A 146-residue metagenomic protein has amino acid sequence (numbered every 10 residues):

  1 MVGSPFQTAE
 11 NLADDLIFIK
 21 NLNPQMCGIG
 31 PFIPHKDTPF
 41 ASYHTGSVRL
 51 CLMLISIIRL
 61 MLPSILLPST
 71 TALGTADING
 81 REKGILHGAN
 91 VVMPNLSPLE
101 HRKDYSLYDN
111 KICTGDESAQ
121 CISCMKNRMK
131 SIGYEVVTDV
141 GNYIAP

Functional and structural regions predicted by a protein language model:
V2-D15, T71-I78: Active-site glycine- and acidic-residue-rich loops that bind and position anionic ligands or nucleotide-like cofactors
F6, E10, L16-I33: Ligand/cofactor pocket segment of small-molecule handling proteins
N23-P146: Auxiliary Fe-S-binding modules of radical SAM enzymes
